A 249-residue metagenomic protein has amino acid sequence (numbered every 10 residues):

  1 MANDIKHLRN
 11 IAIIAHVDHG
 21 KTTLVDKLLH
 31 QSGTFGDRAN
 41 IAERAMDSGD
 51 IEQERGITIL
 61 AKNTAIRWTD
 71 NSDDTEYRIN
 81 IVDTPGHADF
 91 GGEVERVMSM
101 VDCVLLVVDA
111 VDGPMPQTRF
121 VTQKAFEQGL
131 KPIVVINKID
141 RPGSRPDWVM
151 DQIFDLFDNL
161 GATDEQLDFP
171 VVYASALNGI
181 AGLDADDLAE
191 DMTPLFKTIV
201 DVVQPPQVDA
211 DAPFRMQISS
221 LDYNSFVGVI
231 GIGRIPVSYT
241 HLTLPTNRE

Functional and structural regions predicted by a protein language model:
A2-H7, R141-D147, D151, I180 (+2 more regions): Non-catalytic, charged/low-complexity accessory segments that flank nucleotide-binding cores of NTPase families
A2-V108, D112-P114, V121-T122, Q152 (+1 more regions): P-loop NTPase switch module centered on the Walker A-proximal segment
D26, E93-V94, P116-R119, G143-W148 (+2 more regions): Short acidic, glycine/serine/threonine-rich loops at helix termini
H87-A88, V111-P114, K138-G143, A176-I180 (+1 more regions): Conserved nucleotide-binding/hydrolysis micro-motifs of P-loop NTPases
V101-C103, Q128-P132, Q166-F169: Short glycine-/polar-rich loops that comprise or flank the Walker A/P-loop and associated switch/sensor motifs
L105, A125, S175: Conserved phosphate-binding elements of NTP-dependent enzyme cores
A110-T163: Conserved C-terminal guanine-recognition region of P-loop GTPase G domains, centered on the G4
F157-L242, R248: Conserved catalytic-core segments of large NTP-driven translation/proteostasis enzymes
